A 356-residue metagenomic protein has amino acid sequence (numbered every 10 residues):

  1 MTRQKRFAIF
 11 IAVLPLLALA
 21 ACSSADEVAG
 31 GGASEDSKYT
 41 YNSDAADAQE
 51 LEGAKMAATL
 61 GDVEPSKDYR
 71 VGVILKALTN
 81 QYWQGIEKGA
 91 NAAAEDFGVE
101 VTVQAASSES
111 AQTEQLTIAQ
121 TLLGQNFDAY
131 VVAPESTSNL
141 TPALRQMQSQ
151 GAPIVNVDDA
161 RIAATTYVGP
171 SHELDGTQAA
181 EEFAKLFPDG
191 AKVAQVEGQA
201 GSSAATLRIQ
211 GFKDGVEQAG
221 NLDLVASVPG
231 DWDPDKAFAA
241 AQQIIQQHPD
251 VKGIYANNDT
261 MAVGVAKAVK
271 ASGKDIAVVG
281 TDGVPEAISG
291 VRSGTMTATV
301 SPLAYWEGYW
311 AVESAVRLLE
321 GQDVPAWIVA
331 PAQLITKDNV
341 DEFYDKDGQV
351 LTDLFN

Functional and structural regions predicted by a protein language model:
T2-R6, A21-N356: A residue-level marker of the well-folded mature domains of exported/periplasmic proteins
F10-A20: Bacterial N-terminal signal peptides
